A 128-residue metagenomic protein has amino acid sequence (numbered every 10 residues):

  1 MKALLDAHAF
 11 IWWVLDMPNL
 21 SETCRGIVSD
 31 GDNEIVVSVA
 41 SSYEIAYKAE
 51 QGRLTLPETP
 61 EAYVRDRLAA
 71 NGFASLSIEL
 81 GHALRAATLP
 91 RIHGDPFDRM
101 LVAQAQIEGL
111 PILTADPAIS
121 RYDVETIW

Functional and structural regions predicted by a protein language model:
M1-V37, Q51-D66, E108, P117-R121: Short, well-structured N-terminal submotif of metal-dependent ribonuclease cores
A9, S41, H82, L101 (+1 more regions): Alpha-helix capping/helix-boundary segments
V37-A40, I78: Short glycine/serine/threonine-enriched helix-capping/active-site loop that flanks the nucleotide-sugar donor pocket
I45: Phosphate/NTP-binding elements of NTP-utilizing enzymes
T55-A115: Active-site neighborhoods of divalent-metal-dependent phosphate/nucleic-acid chemistry enzymes
D123-W128: Active-site regions of enzymes building and remodeling cell-envelope glycoconjugates
